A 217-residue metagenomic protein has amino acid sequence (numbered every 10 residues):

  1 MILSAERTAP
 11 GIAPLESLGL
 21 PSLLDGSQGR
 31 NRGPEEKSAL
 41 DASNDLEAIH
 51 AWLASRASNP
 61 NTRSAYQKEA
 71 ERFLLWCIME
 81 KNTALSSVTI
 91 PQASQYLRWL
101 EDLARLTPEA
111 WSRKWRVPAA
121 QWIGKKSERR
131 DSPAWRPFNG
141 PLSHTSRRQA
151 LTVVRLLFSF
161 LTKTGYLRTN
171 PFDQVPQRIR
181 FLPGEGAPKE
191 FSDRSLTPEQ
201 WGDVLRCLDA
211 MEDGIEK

Functional and structural regions predicted by a protein language model:
M1-N59, S64-K68, I78-M79, P91: N-terminal DNA-binding module of tyrosine recombinases/phage integrases
E47-N61, E71-F191, A210-E212: N-terminal core-binding DNA-recognition domain of tyrosine recombinases/integrases
Y66, Y96, D203-L205: A structural signal for short hydrophobic/aromatic patches embedded in well-ordered alpha helices
E69-R72, Q200: Amphipathic, well-ordered alpha-helical segments in soluble domains
H144, P198-K217: Basic, Lys/Arg- and aromatic-enriched nucleic-acid-binding interface segment
